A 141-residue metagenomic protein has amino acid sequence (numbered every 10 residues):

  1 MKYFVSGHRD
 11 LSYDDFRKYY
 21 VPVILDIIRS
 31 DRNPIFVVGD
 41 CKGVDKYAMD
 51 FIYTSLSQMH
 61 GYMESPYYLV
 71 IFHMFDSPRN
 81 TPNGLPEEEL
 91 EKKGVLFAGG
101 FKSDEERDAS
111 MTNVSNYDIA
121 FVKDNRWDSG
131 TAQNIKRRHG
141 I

Functional and structural regions predicted by a protein language model:
M1-R9: Short, hydrophobic/glycine-enriched beta-strand segments
R9-I141: Acidic/glycine-enriched connector segments
